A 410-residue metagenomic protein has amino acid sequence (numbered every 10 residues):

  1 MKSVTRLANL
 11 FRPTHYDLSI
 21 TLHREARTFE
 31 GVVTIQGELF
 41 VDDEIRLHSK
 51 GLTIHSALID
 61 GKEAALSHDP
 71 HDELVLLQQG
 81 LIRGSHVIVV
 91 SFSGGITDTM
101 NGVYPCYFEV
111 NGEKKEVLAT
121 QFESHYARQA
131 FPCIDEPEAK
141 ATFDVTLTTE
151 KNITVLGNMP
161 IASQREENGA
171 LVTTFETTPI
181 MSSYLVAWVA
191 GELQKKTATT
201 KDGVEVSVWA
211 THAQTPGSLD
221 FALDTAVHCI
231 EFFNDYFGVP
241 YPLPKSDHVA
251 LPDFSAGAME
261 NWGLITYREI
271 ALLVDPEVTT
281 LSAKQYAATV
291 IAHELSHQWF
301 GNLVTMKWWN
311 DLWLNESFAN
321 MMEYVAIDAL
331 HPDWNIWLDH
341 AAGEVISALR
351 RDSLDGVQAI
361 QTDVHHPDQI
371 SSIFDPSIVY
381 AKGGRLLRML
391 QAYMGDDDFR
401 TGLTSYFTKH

Functional and structural regions predicted by a protein language model:
M1-K245, I270, D275, D375-I378 (+2 more regions): Acidic/His-enriched low-complexity segments
F175, S207-H410: Hydrophobic alpha-helical and helix-loop surface patches within well-folded domains that function as non-catalytic
